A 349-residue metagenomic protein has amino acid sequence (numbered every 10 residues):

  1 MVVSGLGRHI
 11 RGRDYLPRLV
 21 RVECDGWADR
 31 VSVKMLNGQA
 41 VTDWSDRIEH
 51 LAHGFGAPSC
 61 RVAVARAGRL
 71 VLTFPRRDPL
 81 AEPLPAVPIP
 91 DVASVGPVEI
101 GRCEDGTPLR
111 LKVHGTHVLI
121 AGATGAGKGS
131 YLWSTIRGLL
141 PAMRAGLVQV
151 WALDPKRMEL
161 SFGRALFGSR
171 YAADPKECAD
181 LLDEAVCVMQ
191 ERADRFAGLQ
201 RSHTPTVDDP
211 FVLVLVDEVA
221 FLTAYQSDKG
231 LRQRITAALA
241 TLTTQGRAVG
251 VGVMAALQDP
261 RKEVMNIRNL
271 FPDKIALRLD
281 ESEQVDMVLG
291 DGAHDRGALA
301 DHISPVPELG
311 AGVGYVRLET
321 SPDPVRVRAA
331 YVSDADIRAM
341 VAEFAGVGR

Functional and structural regions predicted by a protein language model:
M1-E99, C103-T107: N-terminal "pre-motor" subdomain/linker immediately upstream of P-loop NTPase catalytic cores
D25-W27, S94, H114, D208 (+1 more regions): A short, polar/charged loop/turn motif at coil->beta-strand junctions and beta-hairpin connectors
A28-R30, G115, P272, P324: Short, solvent-exposed beta-strand edge segments and adjacent coil->beta transition regions
N37, R76, G115, T124 (+1 more regions): A short beta-strand motif that forms part of the nucleic acid-binding face of small beta-barrel RNA-binding folds
T42-D43, E49-H50, R61-V64, L70-L72 (+2 more regions): Conserved ATP-driven motor cores of ASCE-family P-loop NTPases powering translocation/secretion/packaging/pilus
L70, G96-V98, L109, P210 (+2 more regions): Change "...and in nucleic-acid phosphodiester-cleaving endonucleases..." to "...and in nucleic-acid processing enzymes
P88-G198, V212-L289, H294-A298, A335 (+1 more regions): P-loop NTPase catalytic phosphate-binding loop
H203-V212: Short basic/glycine-enriched coil/helix segment immediately N-terminal to the Walker B
